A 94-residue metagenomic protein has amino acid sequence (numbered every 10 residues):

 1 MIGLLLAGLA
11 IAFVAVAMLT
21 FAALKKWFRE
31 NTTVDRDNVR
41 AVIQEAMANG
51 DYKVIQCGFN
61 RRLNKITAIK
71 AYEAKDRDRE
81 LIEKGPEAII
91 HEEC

Functional and structural regions predicted by a protein language model:
M1-I2, I90: Low-complexity, glycine/serine/proline-rich disordered segments that function as export/translocation leaders
G3, A12-E30: Short hydrophobic alpha-helical membrane-entry/anchor segments
L6: Non-catalytic, low-structured ubiquitin/UBL-interacting segments
E30-C94: Amphipathic, membrane-inserting segments
